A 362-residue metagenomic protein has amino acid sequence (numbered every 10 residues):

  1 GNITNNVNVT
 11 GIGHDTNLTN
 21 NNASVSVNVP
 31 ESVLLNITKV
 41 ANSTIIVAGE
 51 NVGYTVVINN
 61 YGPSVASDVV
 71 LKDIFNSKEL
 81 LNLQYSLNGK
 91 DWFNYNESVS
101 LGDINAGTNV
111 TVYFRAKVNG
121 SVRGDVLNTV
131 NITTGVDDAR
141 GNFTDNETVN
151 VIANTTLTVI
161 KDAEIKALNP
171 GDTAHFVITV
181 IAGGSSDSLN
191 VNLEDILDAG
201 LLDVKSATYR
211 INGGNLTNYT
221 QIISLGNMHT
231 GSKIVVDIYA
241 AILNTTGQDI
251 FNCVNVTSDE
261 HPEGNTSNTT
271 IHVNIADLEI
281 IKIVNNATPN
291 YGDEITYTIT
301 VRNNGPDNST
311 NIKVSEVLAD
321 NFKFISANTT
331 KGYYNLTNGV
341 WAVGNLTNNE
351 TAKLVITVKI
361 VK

Functional and structural regions predicted by a protein language model:
G1-K362: Exported/extracytosolic protein signature
